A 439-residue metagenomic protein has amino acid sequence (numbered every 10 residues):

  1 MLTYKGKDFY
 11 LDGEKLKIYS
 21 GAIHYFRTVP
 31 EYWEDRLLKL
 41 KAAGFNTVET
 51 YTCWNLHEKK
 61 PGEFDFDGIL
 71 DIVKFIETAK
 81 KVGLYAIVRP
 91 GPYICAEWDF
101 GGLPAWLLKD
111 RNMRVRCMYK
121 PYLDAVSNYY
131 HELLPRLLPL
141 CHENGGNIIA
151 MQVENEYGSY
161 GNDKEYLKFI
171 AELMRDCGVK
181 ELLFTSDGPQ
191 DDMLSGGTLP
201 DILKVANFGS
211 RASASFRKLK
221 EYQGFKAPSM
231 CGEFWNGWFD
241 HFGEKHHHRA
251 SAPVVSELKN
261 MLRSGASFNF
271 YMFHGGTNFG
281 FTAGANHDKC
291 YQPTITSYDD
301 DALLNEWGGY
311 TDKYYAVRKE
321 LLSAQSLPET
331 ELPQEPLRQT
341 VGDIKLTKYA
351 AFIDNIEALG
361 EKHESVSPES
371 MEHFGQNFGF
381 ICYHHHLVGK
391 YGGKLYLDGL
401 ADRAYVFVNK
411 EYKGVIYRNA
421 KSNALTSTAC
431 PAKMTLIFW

Functional and structural regions predicted by a protein language model:
M1-T47, E77, K81: N-terminal carbohydrate-binding accessory modules
D12-E14, Y51-E63, G68, A96-P121 (+4 more regions): Aromatic- and acidic-residue-enriched carbohydrate-binding clefts of CAZyme catalytic domains
A22-H24, Y51, E154, S186 (+1 more regions): Conserved residues at the C-terminal ends of beta-strands
Y25-A42, P61-T78, A250, G393 (+3 more regions): Aromatic- and glycine-enriched glycan-recognition loops and surfaces that form the carbohydrate-binding subsites
Y25-E31, H57-E58, G62-I69, G158-G161 (+2 more regions): Acidic-and-aromatic substrate-binding clefts and catalytic sites of carbohydrate-active enzymes
W33-D99, A171-D176: Aromatic-lined substrate-binding rim segments of carbohydrate-active enzymes
V88, P92-A125, H131-F270: Substrate-binding/catalytic cleft of secreted carbohydrate-active enzymes, primarily glycoside hydrolases
Y122-Q152, G158, D163-L167, A171 (+4 more regions): Carbohydrate-binding surfaces of carbohydrate-active enzymes
